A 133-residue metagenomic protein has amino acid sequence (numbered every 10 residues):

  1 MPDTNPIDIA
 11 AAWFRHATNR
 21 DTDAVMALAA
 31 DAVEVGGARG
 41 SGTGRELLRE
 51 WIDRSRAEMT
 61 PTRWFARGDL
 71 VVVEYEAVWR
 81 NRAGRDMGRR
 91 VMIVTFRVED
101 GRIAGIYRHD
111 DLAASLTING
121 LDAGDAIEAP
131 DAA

Functional and structural regions predicted by a protein language model:
P2, T22-L70: A solvent-exposed, acidic/Ser-Thr-rich amphipathic alpha-helical stretch
P2-R20: Short, aromatic-enriched amphipathic alpha-helices that serve as compact interaction elements
N5, I9, R49-A133: A beta-strand edge to alpha-helix "cap/lid" segment located at domain peripheries
A12, N19, D31, E128-D131: Short stretches within intrinsically disordered, low-complexity N-terminal or propeptide regions
A12-R15, A38, G105: Short, flexible active-site loop motifs that bind/organize anionic cofactors or intermediates
H16, V35-G36, W79: Alpha-helix C-capping/helix-to-loop hinge sites
